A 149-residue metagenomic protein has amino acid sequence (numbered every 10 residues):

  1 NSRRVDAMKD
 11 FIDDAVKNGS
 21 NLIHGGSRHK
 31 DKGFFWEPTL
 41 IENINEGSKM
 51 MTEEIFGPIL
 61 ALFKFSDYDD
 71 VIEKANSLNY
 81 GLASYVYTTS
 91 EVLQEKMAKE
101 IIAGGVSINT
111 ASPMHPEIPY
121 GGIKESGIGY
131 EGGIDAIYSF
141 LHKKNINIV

Functional and structural regions predicted by a protein language model:
N1-K9: Short beta-strand to alpha-helix junction loop
I12: Acidic-enriched catalytic cores of C-N bond-cleaving enzymes acting on peptides and small amides
G19-R28: Short secondary-structure junctions
R28, F35-V149: Conserved C-terminal structural/oligomerization subdomain of aldehyde/semialdehyde dehydrogenase
